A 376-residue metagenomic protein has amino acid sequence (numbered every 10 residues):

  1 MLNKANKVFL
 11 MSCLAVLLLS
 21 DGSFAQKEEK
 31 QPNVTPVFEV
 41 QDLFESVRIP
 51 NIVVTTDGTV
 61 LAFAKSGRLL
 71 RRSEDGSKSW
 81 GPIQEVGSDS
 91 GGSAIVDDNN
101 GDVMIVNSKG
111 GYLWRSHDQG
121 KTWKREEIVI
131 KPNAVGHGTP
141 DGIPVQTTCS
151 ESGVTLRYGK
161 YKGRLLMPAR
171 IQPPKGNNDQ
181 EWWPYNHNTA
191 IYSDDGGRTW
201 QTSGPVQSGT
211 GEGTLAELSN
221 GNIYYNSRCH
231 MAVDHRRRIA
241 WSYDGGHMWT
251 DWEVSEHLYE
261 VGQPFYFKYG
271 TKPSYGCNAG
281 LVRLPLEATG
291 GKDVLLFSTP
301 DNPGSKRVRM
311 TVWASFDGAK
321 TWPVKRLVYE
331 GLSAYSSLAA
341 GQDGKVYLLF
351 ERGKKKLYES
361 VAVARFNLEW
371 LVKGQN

Functional and structural regions predicted by a protein language model:
M1-L10: Bacterial N-terminal signal peptides that target proteins for export
A5, L18-L19, I191: Disordered, low-complexity tails and leader-like regions
L10-S20: Bacterial N-terminal signal peptides
G22-F24: Sec/Tat signal peptide C-region and signal peptidase I cleavage site
Q26-N376: Asp-box/BNR beta-propeller blade signature and adjacent active/binding-site loops in extracellular glycan-interacting
